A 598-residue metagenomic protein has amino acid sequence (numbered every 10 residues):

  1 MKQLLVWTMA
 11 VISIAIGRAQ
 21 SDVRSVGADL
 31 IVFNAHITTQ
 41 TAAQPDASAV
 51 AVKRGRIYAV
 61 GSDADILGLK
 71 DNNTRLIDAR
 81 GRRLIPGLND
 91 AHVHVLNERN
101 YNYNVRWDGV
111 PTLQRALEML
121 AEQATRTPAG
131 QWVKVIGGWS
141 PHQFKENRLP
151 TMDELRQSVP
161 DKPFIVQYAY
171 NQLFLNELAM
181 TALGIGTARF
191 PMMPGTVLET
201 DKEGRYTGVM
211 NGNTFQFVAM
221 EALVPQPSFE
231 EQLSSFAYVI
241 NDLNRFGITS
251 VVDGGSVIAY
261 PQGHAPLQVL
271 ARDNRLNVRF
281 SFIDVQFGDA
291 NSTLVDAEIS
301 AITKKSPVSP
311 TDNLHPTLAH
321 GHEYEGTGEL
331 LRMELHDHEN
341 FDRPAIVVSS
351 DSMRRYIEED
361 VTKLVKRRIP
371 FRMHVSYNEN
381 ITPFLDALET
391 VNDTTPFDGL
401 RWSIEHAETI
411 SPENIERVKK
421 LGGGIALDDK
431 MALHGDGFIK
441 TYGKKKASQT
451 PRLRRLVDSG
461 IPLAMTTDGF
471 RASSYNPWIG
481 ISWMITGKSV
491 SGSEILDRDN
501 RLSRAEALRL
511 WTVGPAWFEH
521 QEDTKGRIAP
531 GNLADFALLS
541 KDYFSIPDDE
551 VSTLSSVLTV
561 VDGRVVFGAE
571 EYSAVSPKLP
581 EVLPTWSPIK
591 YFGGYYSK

Functional and structural regions predicted by a protein language model:
L4-I12, I16-L69, Q114-R126, L175 (+4 more regions): Active-site microenvironment of metallo-dependent hydrolases
D22-F33, A42-T303, E323-M373, Y377-N380 (+5 more regions): Divalent metal-binding segments
N102-R106, D398-W402, H406, H434-K445 (+2 more regions): Short beta-alpha connecting loops at secondary-structure transitions that line or flank enzyme active sites
E177, Y260-P266, N380-T390, E416 (+3 more regions): Histidine/acidic-residue-rich catalytic or RNA/ligand-binding cores of hydrolases and nuclease-related proteins
G254, I369-E379, D429, L456-G480 (+2 more regions): Short acidic/histidine-rich active-site segments
R275-H322, R401-P412, F438-L463: Phosphate/diphosphate-binding loops
A345-V391, W511, E519-K525, A529-Y543: Long hydrophobic segments that form regular secondary structure
E389-V391, R417-A426, S459-P462: Glycine-enriched alpha-helix->loop->beta-strand junction motifs that scaffold or abut catalytic
